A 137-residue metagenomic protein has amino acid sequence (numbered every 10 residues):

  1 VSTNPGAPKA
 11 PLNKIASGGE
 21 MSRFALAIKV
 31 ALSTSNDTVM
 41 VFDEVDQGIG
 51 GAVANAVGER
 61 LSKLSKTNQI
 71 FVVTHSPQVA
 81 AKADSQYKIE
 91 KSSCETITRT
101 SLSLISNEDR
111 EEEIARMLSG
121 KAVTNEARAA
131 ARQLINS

Functional and structural regions predicted by a protein language model:
V1-P11: Extended helical coiled-coil dimerization/tether regions that scaffold and oligomerize large DNA-maintenance assemblies
T3-P5, E20-M40: GG-anchored amphipathic helix commonly corresponding to the ABC/SMC/Rad50 NBD signature/C-loop
A10, T34-S35, Q47-N55: Conserved D-loop-proximal element of ABC-family nucleotide-binding domains
S17: ABC transporter NBD signature
E20, I49, E126: Gly/Ser/Thr-rich helix-start
D43-E44: Walker B catalytic acidic pair
A52-S137: C-terminal lobe/lid and adjacent interdomain/linker elements of RecA-like ASCE P-loop ATPase modules
